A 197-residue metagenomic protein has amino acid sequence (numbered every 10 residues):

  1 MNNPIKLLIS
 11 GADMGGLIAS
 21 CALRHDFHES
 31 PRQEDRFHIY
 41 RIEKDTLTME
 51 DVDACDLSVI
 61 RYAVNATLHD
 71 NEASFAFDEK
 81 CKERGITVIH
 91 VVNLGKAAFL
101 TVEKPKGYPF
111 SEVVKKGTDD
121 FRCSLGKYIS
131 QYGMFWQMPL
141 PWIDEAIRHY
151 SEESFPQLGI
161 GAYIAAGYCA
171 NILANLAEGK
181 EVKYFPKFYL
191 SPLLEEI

Functional and structural regions predicted by a protein language model:
N3-D13: Beta1/beta-strand and adjacent pyrophosphate-binding region of the FAD-binding site in flavoprotein oxidoreductases
D13, N175-I197: Phosphate-binding loop/pocket of nucleotide- and phosphate-handling active sites
G16-L17: N-terminal Rossmann-fold NAD(P) dinucleotide-binding loop
S20, R24, H28: Gly/Ala-rich phosphate-binding loop of Rossmann-like dinucleotide-binding domains, activating on the conserved
H28-H38: Glycine-rich phosphate-binding loop and adjoining beta1-alpha1-beta2 segment of Rossmann-like nucleotide-binding folds
E50-S58: Short amphipathic alpha-helix with an adjacent loop that forms part of the alpha/beta core around
V59-I160: E1/E1-like adenylate-forming module used to activate ubiquitin-like modifiers and sulfur-carrier proteins
S154-A177: Mid-domain beta-loop-alpha active-site segment that forms a flexible, acidic cofactor/metal-binding surface
